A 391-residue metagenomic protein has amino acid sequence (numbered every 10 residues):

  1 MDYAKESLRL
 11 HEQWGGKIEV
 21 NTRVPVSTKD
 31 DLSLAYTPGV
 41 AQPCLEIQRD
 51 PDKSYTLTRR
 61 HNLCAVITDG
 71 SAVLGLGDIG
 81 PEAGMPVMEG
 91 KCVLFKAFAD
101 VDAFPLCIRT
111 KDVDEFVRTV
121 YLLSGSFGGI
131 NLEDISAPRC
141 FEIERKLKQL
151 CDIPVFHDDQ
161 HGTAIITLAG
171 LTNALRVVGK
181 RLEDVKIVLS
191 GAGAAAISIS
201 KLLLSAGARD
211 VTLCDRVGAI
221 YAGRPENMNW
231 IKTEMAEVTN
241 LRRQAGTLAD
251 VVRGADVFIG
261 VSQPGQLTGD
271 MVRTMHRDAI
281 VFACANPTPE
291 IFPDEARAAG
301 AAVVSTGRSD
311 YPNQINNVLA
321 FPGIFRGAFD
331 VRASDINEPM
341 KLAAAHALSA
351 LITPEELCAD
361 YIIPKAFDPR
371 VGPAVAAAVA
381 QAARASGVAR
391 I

Functional and structural regions predicted by a protein language model:
M1-V155, A376, Q381-A382, S386-R390: N-terminal ligand-binding/catalytic initiation module
E12, Y55-R60, K96-A97, L122-S124 (+8 more regions): Solvent-exposed alpha-helices and their adjacent loops that cap or buttress functional pockets in soluble metabolic
D69-S71, I79, I108-R109, D134-A137 (+5 more regions): Short, ordered loop/turn segments at secondary-structure junctions
L74, I79-A99, C151, H157 (+2 more regions): Glycine-rich phosphate/diphosphate-binding loop of Rossmann-like nucleotide-binding domains
P105, N131-D134, V155-D158, L189 (+5 more regions): General beta-strand structural signal in soluble alpha/beta enzymes
D158-D159, V178, A283-I391: Adenosine-phosphate binding glycine-rich loop
K232-A302, R308-D310: Rossmann-like adenosine-cofactor binding region
